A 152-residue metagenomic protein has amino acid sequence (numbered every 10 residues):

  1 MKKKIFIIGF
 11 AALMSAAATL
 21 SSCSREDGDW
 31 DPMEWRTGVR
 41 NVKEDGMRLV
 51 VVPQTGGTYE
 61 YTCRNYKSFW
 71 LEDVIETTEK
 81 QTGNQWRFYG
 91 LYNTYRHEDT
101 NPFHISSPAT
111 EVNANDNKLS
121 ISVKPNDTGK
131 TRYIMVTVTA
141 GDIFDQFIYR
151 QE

Functional and structural regions predicted by a protein language model:
M1-C23: Sec-dependent bacterial lipoprotein signal peptides
A16-E44: Bacterial Sec-dependent N-terminal signal peptides
V39-N41, D45-Y61, A109-T110: Short beta-strand segments of immunoglobulin-like
T58-S120: Surface-exposed binding patches on compact interaction domains or structured appendages
S122-K130: Exposed beta-sheet edge/beta-hairpin loop segments within beta-rich domains
G129-D142: A short beta-strand micro-motif common to beta-rich folds, especially ectodomain repeats
D145-E152: Edge beta-strands of extracellular beta-sandwich domains
